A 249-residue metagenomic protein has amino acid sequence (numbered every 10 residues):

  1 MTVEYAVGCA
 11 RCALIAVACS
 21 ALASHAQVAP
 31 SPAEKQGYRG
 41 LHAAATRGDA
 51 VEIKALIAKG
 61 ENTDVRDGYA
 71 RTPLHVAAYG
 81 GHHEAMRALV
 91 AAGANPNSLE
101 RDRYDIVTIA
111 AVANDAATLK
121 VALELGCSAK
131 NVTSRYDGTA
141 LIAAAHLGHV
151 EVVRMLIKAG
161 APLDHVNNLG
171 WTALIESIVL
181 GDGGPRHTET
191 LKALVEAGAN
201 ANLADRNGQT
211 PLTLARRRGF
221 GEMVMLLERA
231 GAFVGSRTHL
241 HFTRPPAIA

Functional and structural regions predicted by a protein language model:
T2-A13: Bacterial N-terminal signal peptides that target proteins for export
R11-A21: Bacterial N-terminal signal peptides
Q27-G40, A159, A197, R216-R217 (+1 more regions): Ankyrin-repeat-protein effector appendages
V28-Y69, P73: N-terminal segments that cap or nucleate solenoid repeat domains
E34-L41, R66-T72, L99-I106, V132-T139 (+3 more regions): Ankyrin-repeat boundary/"N-cap" motif
A43-G48, V76-H82, I109-D115, A143-H149 (+2 more regions): Ankyrin repeat A-helix N-terminal signature
D49-I57, H82-V90, D115-E124, H149-I157 (+2 more regions): Ankyrin repeat structural motif
T63, P96, A129-K130, L163 (+2 more regions): Ankyrin-repeat inter-repeat connecting loop/turn
